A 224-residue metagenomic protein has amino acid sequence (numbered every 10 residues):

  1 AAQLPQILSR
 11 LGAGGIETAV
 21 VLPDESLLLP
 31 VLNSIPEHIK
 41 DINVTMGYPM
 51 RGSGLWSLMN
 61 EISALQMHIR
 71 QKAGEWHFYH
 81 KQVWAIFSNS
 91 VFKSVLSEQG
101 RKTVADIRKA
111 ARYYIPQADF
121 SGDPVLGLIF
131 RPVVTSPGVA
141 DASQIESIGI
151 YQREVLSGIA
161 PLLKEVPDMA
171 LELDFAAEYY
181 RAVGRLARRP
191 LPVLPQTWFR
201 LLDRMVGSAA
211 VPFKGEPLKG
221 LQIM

Functional and structural regions predicted by a protein language model:
A1-M224: Polyanion-engaging groove/track-forming segments
